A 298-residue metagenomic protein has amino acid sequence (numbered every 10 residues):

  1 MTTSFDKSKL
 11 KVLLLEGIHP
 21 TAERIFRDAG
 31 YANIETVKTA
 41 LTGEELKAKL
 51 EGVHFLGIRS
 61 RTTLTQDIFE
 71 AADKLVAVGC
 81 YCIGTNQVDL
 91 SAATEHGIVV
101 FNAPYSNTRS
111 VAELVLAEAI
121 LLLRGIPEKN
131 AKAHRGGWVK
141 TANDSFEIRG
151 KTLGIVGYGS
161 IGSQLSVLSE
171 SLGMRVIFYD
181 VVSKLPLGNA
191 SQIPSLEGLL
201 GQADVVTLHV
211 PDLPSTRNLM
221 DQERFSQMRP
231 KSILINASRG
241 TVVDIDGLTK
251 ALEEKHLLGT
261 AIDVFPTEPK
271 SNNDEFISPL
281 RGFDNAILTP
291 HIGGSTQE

Functional and structural regions predicted by a protein language model:
M1-F101, G201, D221-E223: An N-terminal-biased, well-structured beta-alpha scaffold segment characteristic of Rossmann-like dinucleotide-binding
H54-F55, V76-A77, V205, I233 (+2 more regions): Short, Asp-centered acidic motifs that coordinate Mg2+ and/or phosphate in catalytic or ligand-binding sites
R61, I83, D204, V210-D212 (+2 more regions): Short glycine-/small-residue-rich Rossmann-like dinucleotide-binding loops
T63, G84-Q87, N102, S106-N107 (+3 more regions): Residue-level detector of alpha-helix initiation sites
F69, D73-V76, V88-V100, L208 (+1 more regions): Beta-strand-loop-alpha-helix segment that lines the small-molecule cofactor/substrate pocket of alpha/beta enzymes
H96, P104-T152, Q164-V167, S171: Phosphate-binding beta-alpha-beta segment of Rossmann-like dinucleotide-binding domains, i.e., the NAD(P)
V100-F101, K231-I233, S238-E298: Rossmann-like dinucleotide-binding domain for NAD(H)/NADP(H)
T141-P230: Rossmann-like dinucleotide/phosphate-binding beta-alpha-beta segment
